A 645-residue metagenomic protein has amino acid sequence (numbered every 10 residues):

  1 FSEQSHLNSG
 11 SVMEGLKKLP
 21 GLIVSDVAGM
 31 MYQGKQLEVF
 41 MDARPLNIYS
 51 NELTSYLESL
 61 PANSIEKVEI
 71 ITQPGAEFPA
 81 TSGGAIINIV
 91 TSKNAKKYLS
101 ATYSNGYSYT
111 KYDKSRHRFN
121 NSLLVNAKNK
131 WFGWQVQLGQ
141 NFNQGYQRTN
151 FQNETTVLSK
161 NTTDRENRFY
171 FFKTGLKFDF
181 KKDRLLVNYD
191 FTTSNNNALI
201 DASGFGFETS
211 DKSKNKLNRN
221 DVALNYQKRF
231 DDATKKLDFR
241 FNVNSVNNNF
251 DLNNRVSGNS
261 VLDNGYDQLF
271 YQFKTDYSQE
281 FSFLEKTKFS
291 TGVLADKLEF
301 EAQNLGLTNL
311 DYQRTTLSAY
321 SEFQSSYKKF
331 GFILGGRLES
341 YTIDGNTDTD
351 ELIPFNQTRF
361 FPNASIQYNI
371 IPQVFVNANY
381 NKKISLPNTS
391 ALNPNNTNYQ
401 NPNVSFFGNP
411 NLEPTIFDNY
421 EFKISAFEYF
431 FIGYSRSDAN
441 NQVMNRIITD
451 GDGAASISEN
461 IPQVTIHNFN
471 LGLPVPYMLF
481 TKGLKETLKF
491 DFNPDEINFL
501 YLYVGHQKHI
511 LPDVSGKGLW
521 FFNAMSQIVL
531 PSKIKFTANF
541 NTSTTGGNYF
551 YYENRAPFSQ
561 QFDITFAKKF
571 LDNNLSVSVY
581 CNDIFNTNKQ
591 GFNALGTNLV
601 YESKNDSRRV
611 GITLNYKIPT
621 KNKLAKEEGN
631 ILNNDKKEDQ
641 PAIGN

Functional and structural regions predicted by a protein language model:
V12-G15, L53-L57, E69-I70, S82-Y107 (+1 more regions): N-terminal periplasmic accessory domains that precede and gate Gram-negative outer-membrane beta-barrel machines
M13-Y49, A85: Extracytoplasmic beta-strand/coil segments of soluble accessory domains associated with Gram-negative outer-membrane
T91-Y107, G145-R148, D190-S203, F241-N242 (+5 more regions): Surface-exposed extracellular loop regions of Gram-negative outer-membrane beta-barrel proteins
N105-K111, N129, Q140-Q144, F180 (+14 more regions): Transmembrane beta-strands of outer-membrane beta-barrel pores
Y112, N143-F270, Y312, S385 (+3 more regions): Flexible loop and strand-edge segments within Gram-negative outer membrane beta-barrel domains
R219, P354-F355, V374, I384-N440 (+3 more regions): Outer-membrane beta-barrel signature, preferentially recognizing the C-terminal barrel domain of Gram-negative
F270-K274, E413, F431-L502, D513: Outer membrane beta-barrel strand-and-loop segments of large Gram-negative receptors, especially TonB-dependent
S321, G516-N645: Conserved C-terminal beta-signal and adjacent last beta-strands/turns of outer-membrane beta-barrel proteins
